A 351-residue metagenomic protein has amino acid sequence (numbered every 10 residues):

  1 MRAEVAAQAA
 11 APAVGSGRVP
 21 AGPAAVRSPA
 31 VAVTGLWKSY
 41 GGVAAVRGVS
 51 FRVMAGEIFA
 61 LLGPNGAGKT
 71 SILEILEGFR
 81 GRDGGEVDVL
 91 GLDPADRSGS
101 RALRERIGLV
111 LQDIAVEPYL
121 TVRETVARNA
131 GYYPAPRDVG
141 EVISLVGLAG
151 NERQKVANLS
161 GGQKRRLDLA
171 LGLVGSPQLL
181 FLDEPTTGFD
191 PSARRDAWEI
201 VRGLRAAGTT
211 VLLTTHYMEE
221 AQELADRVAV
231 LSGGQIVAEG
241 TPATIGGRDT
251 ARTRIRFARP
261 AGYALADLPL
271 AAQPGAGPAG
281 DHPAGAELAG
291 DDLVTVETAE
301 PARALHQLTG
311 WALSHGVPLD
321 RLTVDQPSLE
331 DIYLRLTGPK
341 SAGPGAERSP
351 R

Functional and structural regions predicted by a protein language model:
E77: Helix-to-loop junction immediately C-terminal to a conserved catalytic motif
G84-D96, L103: Conserved ABC transporter NBD signature motif
A127, G131, P136-N151: Conserved ABC ATPase "signature" region
S176: Conserved catalytic motifs of ABC-family nucleotide-binding domains
L180-E184: Catalytic Walker B motif of ABC-type/P-loop ATPase nucleotide-binding domains
W198-A299, T323: ABC transporter nucleotide-binding domain
